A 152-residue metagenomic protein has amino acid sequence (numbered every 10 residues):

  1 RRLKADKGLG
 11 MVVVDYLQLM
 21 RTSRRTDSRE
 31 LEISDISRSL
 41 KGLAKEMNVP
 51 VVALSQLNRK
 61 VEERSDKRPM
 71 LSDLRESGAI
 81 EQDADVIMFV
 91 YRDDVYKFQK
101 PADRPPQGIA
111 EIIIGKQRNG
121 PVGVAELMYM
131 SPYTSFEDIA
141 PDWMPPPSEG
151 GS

Functional and structural regions predicted by a protein language model:
R1, L17-Q18: Amphipathic, well-packed alpha-helical segments that form the structural scaffold of globular domains
R1-M11, D35-N48, K60-S152: C-terminal regions of RecA-like/P-loop NTPase motor modules
L19, R59: Residues immediately C-terminal
R21-S28: Conserved ATPase-coupling elements of RecA-like P-loop NTPase cores
R29-I33: Residue-level preference for long, well-ordered alpha-helices that form the structural scaffold of enzyme catalytic
L54-Q56: Conserved H-loop
